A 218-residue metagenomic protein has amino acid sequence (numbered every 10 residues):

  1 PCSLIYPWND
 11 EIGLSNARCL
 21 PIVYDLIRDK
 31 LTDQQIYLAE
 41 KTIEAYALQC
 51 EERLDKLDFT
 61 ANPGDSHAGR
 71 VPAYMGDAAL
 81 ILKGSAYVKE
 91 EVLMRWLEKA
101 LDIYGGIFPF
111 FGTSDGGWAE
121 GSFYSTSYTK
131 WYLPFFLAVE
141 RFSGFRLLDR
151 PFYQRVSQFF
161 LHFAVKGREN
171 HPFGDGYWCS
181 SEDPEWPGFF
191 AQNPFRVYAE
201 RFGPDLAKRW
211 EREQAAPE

Functional and structural regions predicted by a protein language model:
P1-A164: Aromatic-lined, polymer-binding surfaces characteristic of secreted/periplasmic polysaccharide-degrading enzymes
L82, Y124-E218: Carbohydrate-active enzyme catalytic cores, enriched for enzymes that act on polyanionic acidic polysaccharides
